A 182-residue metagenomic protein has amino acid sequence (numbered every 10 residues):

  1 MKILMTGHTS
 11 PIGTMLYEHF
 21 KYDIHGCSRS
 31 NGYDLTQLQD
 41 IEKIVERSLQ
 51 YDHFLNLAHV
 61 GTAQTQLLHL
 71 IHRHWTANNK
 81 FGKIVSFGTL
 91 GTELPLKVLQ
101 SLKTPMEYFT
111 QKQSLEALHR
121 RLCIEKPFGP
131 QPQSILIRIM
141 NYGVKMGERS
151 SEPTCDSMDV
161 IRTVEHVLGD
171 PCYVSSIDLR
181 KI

Functional and structural regions predicted by a protein language model:
K2, D52-H53, K83: Structural motif
I3-K21: N-terminal Rossmann NAD(P)H-binding glycine-rich loop of SDR-like oxidoreductase domains
Y22-E46, H59-Q66: Adenosine-cofactor binding site in Rossmann-like domains, unifying the SAM/SAH pocket of S-adenosylmethionine-dependent
L55-A63, G88-G91: Conserved NAD(P)H cofactor-binding loop of Rossmann-fold oxidoreductase domains
H59-I84: NAD(P)-cofactor binding segment of oxidoreductase domains
T76-P127, V144-G147: Catalytic loop of short-chain dehydrogenase/reductase
L122-Y142, Y173-S176: Conserved Rossmann-fold SDR core element
R149-I182: C-terminal helical subdomain
